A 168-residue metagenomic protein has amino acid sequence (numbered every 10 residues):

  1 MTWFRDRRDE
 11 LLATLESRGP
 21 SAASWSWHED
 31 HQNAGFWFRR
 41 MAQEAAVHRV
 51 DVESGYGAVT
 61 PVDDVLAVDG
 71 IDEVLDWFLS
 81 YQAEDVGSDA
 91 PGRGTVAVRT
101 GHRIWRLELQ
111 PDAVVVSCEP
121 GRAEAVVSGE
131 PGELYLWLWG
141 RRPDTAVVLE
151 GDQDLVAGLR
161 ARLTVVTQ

Functional and structural regions predicted by a protein language model:
M1-R7: A short, structured beta-strand-centered segment in the mid-to-C-terminal lobe of catalytic cores from group-transfer
T2, F36-R39, A125: A generic "alpha-helical surface" signal
R7-E10, T14-S17, E44, H48: Amphipathic, well-ordered alpha-helical segments in soluble domains
L12-F38: Acidic interhelical loop/turn segments
H28-E84, L134: Short, contiguous alpha-helical
E73-L107: A glycine-rich beta-turn/hairpin centered on an aromatic-Pro dipeptide
R99-G132: Acidic/His-leaning functional-site neighborhoods
P120-Q168: C-terminal interaction segments
